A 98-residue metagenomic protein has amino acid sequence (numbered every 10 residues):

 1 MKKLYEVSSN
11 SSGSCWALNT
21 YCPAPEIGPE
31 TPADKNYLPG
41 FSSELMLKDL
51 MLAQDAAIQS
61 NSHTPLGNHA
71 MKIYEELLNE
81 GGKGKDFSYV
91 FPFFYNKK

Functional and structural regions predicted by a protein language model:
M1-H69, I73-K97: Helical "substrate-binding/catalytic lid" subdomain of Rossmann-like NAD(P)-dependent dehydrogenases/reductases
